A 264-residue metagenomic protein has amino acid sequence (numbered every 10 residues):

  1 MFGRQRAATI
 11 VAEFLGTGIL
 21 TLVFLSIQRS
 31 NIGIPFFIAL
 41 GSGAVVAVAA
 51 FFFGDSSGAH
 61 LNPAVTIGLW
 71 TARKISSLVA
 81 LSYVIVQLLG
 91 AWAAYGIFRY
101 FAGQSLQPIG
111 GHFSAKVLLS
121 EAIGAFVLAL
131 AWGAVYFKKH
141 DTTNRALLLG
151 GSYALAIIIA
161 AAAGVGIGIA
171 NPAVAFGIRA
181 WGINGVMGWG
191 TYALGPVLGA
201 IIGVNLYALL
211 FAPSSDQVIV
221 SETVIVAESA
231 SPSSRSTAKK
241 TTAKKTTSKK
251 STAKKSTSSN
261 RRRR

Functional and structural regions predicted by a protein language model:
M1-R264: Membrane-interface helix-loop junctions and terminal tails of multi-pass membrane proteins
